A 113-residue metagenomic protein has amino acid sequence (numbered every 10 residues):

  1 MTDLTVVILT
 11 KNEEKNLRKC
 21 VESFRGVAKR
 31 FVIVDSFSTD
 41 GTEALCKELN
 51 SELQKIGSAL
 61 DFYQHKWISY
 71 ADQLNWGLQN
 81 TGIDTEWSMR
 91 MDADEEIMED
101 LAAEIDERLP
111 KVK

Functional and structural regions predicted by a protein language model:
M1-T5: Extreme N-terminal starter segment of soluble prokaryotic enzymes
I8, N12-V27: Short, well-formed alpha-helical segments that are part of the catalytic scaffolds of diverse glycosyltransferases
L9, K29-S38, Y63, A93: Short beta-strand/loop segment that forms part of the nucleotide-sugar
R18, D40-N50, D100-L101: Acidic helix N-cap motif at the loop->helix transition within catalytic regions of sugar-transfer enzymes
S23, D35-L45, W67, D92: A conserved acidic beta->alpha catalytic loop
K66-Q73: A short, glycine-/small-residue-rich helix N-cap motif at loop->alpha-helix starts within glycosyltransferase
N75-W87: Active-site nucleotide-sugar/metal-binding loop of Leloir-type enzymes
E96, D100-K113: Conserved donor NDP-sugar-binding/catalytic core segment of glycosyltransferases
